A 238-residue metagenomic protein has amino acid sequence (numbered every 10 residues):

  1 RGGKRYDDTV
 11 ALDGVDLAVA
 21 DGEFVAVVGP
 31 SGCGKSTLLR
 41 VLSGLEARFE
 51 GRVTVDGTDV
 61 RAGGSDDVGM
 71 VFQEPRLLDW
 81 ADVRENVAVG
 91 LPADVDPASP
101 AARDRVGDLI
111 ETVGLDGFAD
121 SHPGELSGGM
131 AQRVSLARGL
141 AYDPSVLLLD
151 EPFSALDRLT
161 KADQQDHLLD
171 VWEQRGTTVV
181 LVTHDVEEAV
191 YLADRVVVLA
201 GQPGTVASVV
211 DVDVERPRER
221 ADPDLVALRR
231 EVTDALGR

Functional and structural regions predicted by a protein language model:
V28-P30: The feature captures the beta-strand-to-loop junction immediately N-terminal to the Walker
S43: Helix-to-loop junction immediately C-terminal to a conserved catalytic motif
E50-G63: Conserved ABC transporter NBD signature motif
A81-G90: Short coil-to-helix segment of the ABC ATPase nucleotide-binding domain corresponding to the Q-loop/switch region
A98-F118, D170: Conserved ABC ATPase "signature" region
H122-L126, M130: Conserved ABC ATPase signature
